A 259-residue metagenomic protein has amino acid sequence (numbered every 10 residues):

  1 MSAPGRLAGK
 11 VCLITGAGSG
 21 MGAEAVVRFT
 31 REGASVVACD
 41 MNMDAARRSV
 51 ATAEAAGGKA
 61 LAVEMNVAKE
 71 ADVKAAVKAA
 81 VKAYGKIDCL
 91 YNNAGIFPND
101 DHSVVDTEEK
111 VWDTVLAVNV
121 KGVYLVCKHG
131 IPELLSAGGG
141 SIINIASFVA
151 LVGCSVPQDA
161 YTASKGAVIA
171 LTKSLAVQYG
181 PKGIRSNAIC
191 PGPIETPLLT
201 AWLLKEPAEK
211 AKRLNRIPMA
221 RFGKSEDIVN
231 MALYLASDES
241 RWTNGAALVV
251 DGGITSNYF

Functional and structural regions predicted by a protein language model:
S2-P4, F97, D101, L233 (+1 more regions): Short C-terminal tail/terminal secondary-structure segment of NAD(P)H-dependent dehydrogenase/reductase domains
A3, D106, P157-Q158, P181 (+2 more regions): A glycine/serine/threonine-rich, flexible loop-to-helix segment that serves as the NAD(P) cofactor-binding "lid"
P4-V37: Canonical Rossmann dinucleotide-binding motif of NAD(H)/NADP(H)-dependent dehydrogenases/reductases, specifically
D101-V104, E108-D113, R213: Substrate-binding pocket helix/loop in short-chain dehydrogenase/reductase
C127, S164, T172: Active-site helix of classical SDR
P132, V177-P181, R241: Alpha-helical segment proximal to the catalytic Tyr-Lys
S147: Residue(s) in the substrate-gating loop at a strand-loop-helix junction that position the organic substrate next
